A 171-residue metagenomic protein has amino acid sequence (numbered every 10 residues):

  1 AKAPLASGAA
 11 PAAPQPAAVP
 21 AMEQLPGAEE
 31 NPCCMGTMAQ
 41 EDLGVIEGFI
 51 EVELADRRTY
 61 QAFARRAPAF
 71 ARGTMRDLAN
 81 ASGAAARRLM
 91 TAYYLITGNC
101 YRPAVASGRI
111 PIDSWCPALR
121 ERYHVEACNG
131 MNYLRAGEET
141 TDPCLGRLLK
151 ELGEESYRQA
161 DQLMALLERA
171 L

Functional and structural regions predicted by a protein language model:
A1-L171: Non-heme di-metal
